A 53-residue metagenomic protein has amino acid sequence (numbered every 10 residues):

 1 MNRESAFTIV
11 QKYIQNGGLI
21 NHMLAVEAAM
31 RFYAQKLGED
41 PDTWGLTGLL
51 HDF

Functional and structural regions predicted by a protein language model:
M1-F53: Metal-dependent phosphohydrolase cores
